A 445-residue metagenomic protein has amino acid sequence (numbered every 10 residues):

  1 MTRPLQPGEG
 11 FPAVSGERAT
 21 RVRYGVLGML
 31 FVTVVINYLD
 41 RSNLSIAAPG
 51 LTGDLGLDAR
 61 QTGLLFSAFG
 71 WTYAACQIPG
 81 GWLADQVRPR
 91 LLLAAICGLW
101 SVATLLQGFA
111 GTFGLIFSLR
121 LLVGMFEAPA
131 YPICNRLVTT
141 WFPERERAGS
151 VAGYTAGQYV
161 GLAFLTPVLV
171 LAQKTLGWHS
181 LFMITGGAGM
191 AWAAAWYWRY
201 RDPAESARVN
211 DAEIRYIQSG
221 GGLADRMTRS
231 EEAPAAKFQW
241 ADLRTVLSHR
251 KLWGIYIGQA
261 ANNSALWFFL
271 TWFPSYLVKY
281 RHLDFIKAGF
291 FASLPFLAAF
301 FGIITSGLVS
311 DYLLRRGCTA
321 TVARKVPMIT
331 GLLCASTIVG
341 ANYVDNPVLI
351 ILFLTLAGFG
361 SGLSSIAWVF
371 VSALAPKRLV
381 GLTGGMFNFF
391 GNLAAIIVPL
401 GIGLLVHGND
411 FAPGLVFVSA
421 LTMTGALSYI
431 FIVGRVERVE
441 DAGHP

Functional and structural regions predicted by a protein language model:
L44-S45, R244-I304, S364, W368 (+2 more regions): Extracytoplasmic gate region of multi-pass secondary transporters
L51-T52, L83-A84, V168-L176, L277-V278 (+3 more regions): Interfacial helix-cap and linker-helix signal at transmembrane-aqueous boundaries of multi-pass secondary transporters
G56, R88, F109-L115, F126 (+3 more regions): Helix-breaking motifs and short loop linkers at transmembrane-helix boundaries and internal kinks in secondary membrane
A75-F113: Conserved MFS/SLC helix-loop-helix module at the cytosolic interface between two early adjacent transmembrane helices
L119-Q158: Cytoplasmic helix-loop-helix junction between adjacent transmembrane helices in 12-TM secondary transporters
Y154, Q158-A207: Helix-loop-helix hairpin linking two adjacent transmembrane segments in secondary transporters
I303, S372-G408: A late C-terminal transmembrane helix in Major Facilitator Superfamily
T321-A367: C-terminal transmembrane helical hairpin of 12-TM major facilitator-type secondary transporters
